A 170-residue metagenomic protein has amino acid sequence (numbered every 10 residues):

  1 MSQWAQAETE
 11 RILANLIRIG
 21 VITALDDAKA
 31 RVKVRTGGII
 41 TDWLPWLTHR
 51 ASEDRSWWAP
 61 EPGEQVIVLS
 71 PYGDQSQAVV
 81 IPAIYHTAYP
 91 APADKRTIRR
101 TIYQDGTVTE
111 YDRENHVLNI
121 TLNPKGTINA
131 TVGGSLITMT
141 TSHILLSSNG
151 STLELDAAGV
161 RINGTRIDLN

Functional and structural regions predicted by a protein language model:
M1-A5, I17-V21, K125-T127, T131-N170: Intrinsic-disorder/coil detector with helix-boundary
M1-V117: Exposed beta-strand/loop interface patches that mediate assembly or binding
R11-L13, L25, P71, P92 (+7 more regions): Sterically constrained small-residue positions within well-ordered secondary structures of folded domains
I102-D105, E114-T121, V132-T140: Surface-exposed recognition patches
